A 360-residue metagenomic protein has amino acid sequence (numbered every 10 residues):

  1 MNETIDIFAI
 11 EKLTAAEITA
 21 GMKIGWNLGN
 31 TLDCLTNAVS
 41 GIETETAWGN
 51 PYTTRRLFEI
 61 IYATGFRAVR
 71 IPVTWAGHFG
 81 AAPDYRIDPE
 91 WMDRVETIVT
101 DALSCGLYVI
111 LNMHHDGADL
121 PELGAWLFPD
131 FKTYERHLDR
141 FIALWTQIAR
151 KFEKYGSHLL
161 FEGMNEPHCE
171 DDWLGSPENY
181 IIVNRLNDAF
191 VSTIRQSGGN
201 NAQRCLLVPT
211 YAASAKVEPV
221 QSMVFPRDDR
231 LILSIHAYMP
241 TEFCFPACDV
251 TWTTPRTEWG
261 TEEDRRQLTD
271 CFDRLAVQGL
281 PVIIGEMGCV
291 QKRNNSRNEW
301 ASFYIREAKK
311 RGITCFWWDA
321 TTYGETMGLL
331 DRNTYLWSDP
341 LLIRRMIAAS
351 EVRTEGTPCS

Functional and structural regions predicted by a protein language model:
M1-A68, R274: N-terminal carbohydrate-binding accessory modules
N2-F8, K12-A16, M22, L123 (+3 more regions): Active-site region of glycoside hydrolase catalytic domains
D6-F8, W48-V69, F79, P83-H115 (+2 more regions): An active-site-proximal structural segment forming one wall of the substrate-binding cleft that immediately precedes
L28-T53, A81-I87, T133, E242-R265 (+1 more regions): Acidic/histidine-rich helix-loop elements that form or flank divalent-metal/phosphate-binding sites at the catalytic
N30-C34, A68, W75-H78, H115-D119 (+5 more regions): Solvent-exposed loop/turn segments at secondary-structure junctions within structured extracellular/periplasmic domains
A82-I87, W173-N179, R293-R297: Short, solvent-exposed loop/turn segments at secondary-structure boundaries
N294-S360: Aromatic-rich peripheral "rim/lid" segments of glycoside hydrolase catalytic domains that contact and position glycan
